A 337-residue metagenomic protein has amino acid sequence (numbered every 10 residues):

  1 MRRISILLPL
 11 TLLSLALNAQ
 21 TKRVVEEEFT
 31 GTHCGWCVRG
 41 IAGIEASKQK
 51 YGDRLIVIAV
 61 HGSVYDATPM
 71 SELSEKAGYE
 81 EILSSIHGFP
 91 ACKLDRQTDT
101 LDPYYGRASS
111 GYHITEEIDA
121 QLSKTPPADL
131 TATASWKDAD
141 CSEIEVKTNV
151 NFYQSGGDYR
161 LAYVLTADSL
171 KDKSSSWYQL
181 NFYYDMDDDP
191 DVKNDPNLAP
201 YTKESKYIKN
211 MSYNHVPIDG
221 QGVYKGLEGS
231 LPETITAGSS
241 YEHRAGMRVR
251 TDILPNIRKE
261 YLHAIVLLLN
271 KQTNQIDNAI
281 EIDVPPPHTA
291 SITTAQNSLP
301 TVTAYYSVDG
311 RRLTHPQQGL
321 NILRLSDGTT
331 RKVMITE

Functional and structural regions predicted by a protein language model:
M1-S5, E337: Positively charged n-region of N-terminal signal peptides that target proteins for export
L10-N18: Hydrophobic h-region of N-terminal signal peptides that target proteins for export in Gram-negative bacteria
Q20-V60: Local sequence-structure signature of Cys/Sec-based thiol-disulfide redox active-site neighborhoods
R23, S298-T301, Q317: Short, small/polar residue-rich loop motifs at catalytic or cofactor-binding pockets
C34, C92, T289-Q296, G310 (+2 more regions): Terminal processing/anchoring signals of secreted or surface-associated proteins and related intramolecular
I56-H288: Short, conserved sequence motifs used for protein processing/export or organelle targeting and for catalysis
E281-D309: Residue-level detector of functionally pivotal "anchor" positions at catalytic/ligand-binding pockets or at interdomain
L320-E337: C-terminal tail/sorting-segment detector
